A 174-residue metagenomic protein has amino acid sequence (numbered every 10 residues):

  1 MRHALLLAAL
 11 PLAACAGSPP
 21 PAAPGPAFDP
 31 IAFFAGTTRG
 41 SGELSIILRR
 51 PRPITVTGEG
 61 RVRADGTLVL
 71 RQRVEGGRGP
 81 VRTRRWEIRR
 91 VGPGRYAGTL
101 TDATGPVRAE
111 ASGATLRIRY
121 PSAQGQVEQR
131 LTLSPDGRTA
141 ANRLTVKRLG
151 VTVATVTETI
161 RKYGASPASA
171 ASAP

Functional and structural regions predicted by a protein language model:
M1-A8: Sec-dependent signal peptide recognition, specifically the positively charged N-region followed immediately by
P11-A14: C-terminal motif of bacterial Sec signal peptides marking the signal peptidase cleavage site
A16-P19: Bacterial signal peptide processing site
A22-T37, E87, P135: N-terminal helix-cap/turn-to-beta initiation motif at the start of protein domains
I31, P51-P53, Q124, P135-G137 (+1 more regions): Short coil/turn motifs at beta-sheet boundaries
F34-G42, N142: A short, Trp-centered hydrophobic/proline-enriched beta-strand micro-motif
S41-T132, Y163: Central antiparallel beta-sheet cores of small beta-barrel/beta-sandwich binding domains
T132-T139, R143-P174: Edge beta-strand at a domain terminus
